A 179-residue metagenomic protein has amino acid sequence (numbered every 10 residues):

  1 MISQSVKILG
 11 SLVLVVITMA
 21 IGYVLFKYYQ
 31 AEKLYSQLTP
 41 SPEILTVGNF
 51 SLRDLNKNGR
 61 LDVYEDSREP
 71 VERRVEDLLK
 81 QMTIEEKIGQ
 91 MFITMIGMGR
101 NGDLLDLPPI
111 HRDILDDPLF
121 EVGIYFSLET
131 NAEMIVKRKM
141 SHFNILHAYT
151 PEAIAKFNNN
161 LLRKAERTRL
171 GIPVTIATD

Functional and structural regions predicted by a protein language model:
M1-I17: N-terminal Sec-pathway targeting helices
Y23-D179: N-terminal beta-rich core of secreted/periplasmic extracellular enzymes
